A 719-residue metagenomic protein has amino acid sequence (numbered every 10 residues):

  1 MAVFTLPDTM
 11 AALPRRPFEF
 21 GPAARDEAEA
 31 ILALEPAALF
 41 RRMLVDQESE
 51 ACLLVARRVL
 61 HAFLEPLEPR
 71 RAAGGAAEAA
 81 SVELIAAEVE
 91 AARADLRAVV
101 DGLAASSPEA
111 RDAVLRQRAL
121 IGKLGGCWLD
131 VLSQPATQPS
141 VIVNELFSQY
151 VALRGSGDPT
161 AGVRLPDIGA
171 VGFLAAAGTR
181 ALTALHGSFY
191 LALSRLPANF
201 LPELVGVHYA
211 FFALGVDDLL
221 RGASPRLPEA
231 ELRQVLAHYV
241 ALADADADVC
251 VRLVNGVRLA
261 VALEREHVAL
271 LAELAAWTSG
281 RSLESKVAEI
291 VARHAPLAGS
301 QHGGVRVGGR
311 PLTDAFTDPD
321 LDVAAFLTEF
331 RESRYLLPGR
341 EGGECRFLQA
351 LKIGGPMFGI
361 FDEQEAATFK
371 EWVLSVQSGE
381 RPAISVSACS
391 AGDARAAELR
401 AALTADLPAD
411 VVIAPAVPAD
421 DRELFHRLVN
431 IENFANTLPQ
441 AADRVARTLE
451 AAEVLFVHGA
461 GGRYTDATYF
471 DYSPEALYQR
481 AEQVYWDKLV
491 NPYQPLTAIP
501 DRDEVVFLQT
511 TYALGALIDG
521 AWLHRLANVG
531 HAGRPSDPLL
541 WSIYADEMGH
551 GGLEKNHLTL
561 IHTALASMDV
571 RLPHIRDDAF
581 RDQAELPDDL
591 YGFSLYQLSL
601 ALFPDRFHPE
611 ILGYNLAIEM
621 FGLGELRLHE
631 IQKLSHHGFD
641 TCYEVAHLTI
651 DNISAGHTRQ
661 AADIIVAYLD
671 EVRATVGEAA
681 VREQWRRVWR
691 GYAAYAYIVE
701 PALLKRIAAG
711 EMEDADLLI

Functional and structural regions predicted by a protein language model:
A2-R111, R116-G122, L182-L185, S194 (+8 more regions): Phosphate/adenylate-binding glycine loop and adjacent helical scaffold
L39, D218-L219, R346, G354-I360 (+5 more regions): Substrate-binding/catalytic groove segments of enzymes that remodel or degrade extracellular structural polymers
A79-Q234, L259-A262, A272-A292, T465-Y643 (+2 more regions): Active-site-proximal alpha-helical scaffolds that flank and shape metal-associated catalytic sites
S133, F212, A223-T278, Y335-I384 (+2 more regions): Extended, hydrophobic interaction surfaces within ordered domains
Y150-G155, E229-L242, G343-K352, A545 (+1 more regions): Histidine-centered, metal-coordinating catalytic motifs and their short helical/loop contexts
A184-A237, Q301-L348, K352: Ordered, small/hydrophobic-rich secondary-structure cores
L232-S285, T649-I719: Acidic, carboxylate-rich catalytic segments that either coordinate divalent cations
A276-D410: Aromatic- and Gly/Pro-enriched helix-to-coil junctions and flexible linker segments
